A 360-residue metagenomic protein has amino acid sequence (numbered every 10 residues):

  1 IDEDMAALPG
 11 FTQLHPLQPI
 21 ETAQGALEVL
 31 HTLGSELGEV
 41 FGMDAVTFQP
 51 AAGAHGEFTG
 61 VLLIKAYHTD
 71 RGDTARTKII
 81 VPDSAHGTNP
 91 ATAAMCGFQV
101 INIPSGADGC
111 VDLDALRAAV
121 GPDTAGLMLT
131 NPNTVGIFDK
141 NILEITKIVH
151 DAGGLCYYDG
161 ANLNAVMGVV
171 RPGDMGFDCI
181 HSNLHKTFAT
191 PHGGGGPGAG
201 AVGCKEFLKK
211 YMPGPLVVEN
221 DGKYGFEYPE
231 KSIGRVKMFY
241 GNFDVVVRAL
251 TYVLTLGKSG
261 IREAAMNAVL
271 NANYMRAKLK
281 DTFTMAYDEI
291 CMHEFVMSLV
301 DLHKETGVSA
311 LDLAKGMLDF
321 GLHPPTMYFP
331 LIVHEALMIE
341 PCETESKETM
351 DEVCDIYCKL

Functional and structural regions predicted by a protein language model:
I1-A6: Conserved oxyanion/phosphate-binding beta-strand-loop segments in alpha/beta enzyme cores
A7-E21, E39, A94-I103, D123-M128 (+2 more regions): Gly-rich Lys/Arg/Thr-decorated short loops/hinges at beta-loop-alpha junctions or inter-strand turns that position
T12-A51, G56: Conserved N-terminal alpha-helix of the aminotransferase class I/II PLP-enzyme fold
T22-E36, L331-L360: PLP-dependent enzyme catalytic core of the Aspartate aminotransferase-like
G25-E28, H55-K223, G307-V308, E335: Conserved PLP-enzyme active-site core in the AAT-like
Q49, M285-I290, T326-L331: Short beta-strand
C179-V300: Active-site C-terminal subdomain of aminotransferase-like
T284-D319, E335-D351: Conserved PLP-binding catalytic core of the aspartate aminotransferase-like
